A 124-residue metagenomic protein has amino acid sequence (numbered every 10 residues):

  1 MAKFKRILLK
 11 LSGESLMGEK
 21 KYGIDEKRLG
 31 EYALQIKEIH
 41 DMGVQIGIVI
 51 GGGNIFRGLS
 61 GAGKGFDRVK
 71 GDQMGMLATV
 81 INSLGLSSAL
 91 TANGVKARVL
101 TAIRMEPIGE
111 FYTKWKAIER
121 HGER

Functional and structural regions predicted by a protein language model:
M1-F4, G51-R57, L84-S87: Short, functional N-terminal and low-complexity linear motifs
M1-Q45: N-terminal glycine-/serine-/threonine-rich phosphate-binding loop
L8-S12, I50-G51, L100: Short beta-strand segments
S15-M17, N54-G58, E106-P107: Short, active-site-adjacent cap segments at secondary-structure transitions
E38-H40, I46, G52-L59, M74-L77: N-terminal active-site beta-alpha-beta segment that forms phosphate/nucleotide-binding and substrate-recognition loops
G43-G47, E123-R124: Loop/turn-to-beta-strand initiation segments
G61-R124: Ligand-binding beta-strand-loop-alpha-helix segment within the catalytic cores of soluble metabolic enzymes
